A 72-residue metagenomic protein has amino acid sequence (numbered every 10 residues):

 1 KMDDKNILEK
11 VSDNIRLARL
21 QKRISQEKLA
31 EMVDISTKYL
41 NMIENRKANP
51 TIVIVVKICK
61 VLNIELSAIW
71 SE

Functional and structural regions predicted by a protein language model:
K1-K10: A detector for short, charged/polar N-terminal pre-domain segments
E9, L20-Q21, N49: Short amphipathic helical patch at the helix-1/turn junction of helix-turn-helix
D13-K28, M32, K57: Short basic helix-loop element that most often maps to the first helix and adjoining turn of HTH DNA-binding modules
I15, L29-A30, L40-I43, I69: Conserved hydrophobic/aromatic packing and binding residues within compact polymer-binding modules
D34-N49: Recognition helix of helix-turn-helix/homeodomain-like DNA-binding domains that insert into the DNA major groove
N45, I64, S71: Short, conserved catalytic or interaction motifs in soluble domains
T51-A68: DNA major-groove recognition helix of helix-turn-helix/homeodomain DNA-binding modules
